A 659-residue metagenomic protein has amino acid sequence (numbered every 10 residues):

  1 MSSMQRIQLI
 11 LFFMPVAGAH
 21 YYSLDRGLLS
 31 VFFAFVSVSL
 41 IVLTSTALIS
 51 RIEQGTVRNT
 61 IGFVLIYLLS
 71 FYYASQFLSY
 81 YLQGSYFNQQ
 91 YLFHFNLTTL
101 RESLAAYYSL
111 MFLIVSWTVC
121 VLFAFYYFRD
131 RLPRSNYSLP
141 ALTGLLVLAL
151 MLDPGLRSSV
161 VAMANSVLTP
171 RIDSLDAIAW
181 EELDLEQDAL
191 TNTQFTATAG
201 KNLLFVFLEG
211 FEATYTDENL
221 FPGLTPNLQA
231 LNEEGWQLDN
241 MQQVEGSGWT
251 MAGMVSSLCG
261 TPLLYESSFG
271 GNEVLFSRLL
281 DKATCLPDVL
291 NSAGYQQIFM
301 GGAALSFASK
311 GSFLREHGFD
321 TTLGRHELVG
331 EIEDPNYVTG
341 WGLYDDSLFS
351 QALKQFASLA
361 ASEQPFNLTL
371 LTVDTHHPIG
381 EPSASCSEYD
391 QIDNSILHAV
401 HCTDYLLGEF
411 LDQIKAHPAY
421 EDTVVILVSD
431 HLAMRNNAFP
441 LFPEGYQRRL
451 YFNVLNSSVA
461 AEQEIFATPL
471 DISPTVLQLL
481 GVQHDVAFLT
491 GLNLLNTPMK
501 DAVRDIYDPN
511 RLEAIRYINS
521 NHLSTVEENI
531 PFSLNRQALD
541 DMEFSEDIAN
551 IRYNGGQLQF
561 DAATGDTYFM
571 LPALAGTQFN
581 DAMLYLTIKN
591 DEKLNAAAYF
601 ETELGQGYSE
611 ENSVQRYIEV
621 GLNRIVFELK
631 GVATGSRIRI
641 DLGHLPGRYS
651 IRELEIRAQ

Functional and structural regions predicted by a protein language model:
M1-V167: Transmembrane and membrane-interface helices of multi-pass, inner-membrane envelope-modifying transferases
H94-E102, A149-E218: Membrane-interface segments at or immediately adjacent to transmembrane helices that form the boundary between
D188-R536, R648-Q659: Solvent-exposed soluble domains appended to multi-pass membrane proteins
A197-G200, S362, A419, G576-N580 (+4 more regions): Solvent-exposed loop and beta-edge segments used for protein-protein assembly and interaction
S458, T602-L604, P646: Solvent-exposed strand-loop boundary residues in beta-sheet-rich modules
A538-G555: Extracellular glycan-recognition surfaces and repeat-rich motifs
L558-L629: Extracellular ligand-binding interfaces
M583, L622-E655: Extracellular beta-strand ligand-recognition surfaces/modules
